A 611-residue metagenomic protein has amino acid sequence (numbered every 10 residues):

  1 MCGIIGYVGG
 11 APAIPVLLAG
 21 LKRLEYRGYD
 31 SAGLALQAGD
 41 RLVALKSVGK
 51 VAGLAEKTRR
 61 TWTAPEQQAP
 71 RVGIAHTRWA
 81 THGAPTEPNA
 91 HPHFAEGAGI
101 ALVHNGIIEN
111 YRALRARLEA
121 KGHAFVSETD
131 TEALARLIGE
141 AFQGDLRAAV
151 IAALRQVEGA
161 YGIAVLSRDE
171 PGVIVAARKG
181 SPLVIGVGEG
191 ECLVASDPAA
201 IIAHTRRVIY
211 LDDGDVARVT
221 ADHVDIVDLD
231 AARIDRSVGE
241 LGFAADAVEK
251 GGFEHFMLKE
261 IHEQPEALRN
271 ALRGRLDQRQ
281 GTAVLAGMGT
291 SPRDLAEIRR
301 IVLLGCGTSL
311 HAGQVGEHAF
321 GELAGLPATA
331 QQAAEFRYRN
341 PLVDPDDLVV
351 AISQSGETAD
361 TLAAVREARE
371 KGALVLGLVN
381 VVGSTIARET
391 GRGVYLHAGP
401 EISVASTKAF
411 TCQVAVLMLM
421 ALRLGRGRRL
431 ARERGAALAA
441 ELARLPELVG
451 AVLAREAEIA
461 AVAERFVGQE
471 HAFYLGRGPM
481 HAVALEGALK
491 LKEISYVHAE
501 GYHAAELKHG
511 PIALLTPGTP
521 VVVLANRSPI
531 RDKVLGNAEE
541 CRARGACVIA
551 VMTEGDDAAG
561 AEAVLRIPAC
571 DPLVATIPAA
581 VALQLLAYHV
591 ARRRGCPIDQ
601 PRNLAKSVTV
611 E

Functional and structural regions predicted by a protein language model:
M1-H255, E263-V302, Y338, G450-R455 (+3 more regions): Conserved short alpha-helical segments that host acidic/polar catalytic motifs at enzyme active sites
A35, A44, D169-E170, S181 (+2 more regions): A SIS-like phosphosugar-recognition module
